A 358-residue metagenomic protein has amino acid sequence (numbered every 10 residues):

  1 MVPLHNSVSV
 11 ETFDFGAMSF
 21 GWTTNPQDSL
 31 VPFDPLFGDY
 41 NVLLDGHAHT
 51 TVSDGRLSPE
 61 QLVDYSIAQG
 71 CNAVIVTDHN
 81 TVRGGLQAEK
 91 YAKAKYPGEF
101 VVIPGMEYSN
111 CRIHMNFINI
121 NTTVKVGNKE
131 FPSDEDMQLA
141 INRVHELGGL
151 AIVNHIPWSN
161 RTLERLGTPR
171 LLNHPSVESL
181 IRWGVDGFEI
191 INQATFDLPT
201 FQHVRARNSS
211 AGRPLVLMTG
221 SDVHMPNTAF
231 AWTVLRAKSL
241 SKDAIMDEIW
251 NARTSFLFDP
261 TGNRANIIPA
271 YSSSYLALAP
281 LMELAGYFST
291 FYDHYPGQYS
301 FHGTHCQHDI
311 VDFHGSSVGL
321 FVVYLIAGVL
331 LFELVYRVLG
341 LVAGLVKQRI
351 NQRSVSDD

Functional and structural regions predicted by a protein language model:
M1-V2, G105: N-terminal low-hydrophobic presequence detector
V2-L44, C111-V124, R161-D358: Charged catalytic cores and adjacent phosphate/nucleic-acid-binding surfaces used for phosphate/nucleic-acid chemistry
F20-N154, T162, W183, Q193-A206 (+1 more regions): A metal-dependent hydrolase metal-coordination microenvironment
P157: Short, solvent-exposed beta-strand-terminating loops
